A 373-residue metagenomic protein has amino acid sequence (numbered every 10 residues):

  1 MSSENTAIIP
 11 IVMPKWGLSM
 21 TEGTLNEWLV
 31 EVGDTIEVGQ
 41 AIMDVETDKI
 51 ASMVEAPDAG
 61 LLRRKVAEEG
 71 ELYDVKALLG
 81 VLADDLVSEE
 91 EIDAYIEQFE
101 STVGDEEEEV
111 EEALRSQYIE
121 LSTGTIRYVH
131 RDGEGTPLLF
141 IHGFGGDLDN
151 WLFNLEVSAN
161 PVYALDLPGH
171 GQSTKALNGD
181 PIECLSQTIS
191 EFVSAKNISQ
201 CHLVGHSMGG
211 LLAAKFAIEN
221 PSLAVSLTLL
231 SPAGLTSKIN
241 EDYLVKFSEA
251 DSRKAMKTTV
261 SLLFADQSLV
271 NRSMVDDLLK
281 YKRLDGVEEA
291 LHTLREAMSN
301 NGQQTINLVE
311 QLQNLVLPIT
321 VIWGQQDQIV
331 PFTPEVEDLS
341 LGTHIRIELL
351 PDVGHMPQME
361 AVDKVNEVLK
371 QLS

Functional and structural regions predicted by a protein language model:
M1-R115: Mobile cofactor-carrier "swinging-arm" domains
H130-Q172: Conserved HGGG/HGGXW glycine-rich cap/lid loop of the alpha/beta-hydrolase fold
Y163-M208, L212, E367: Active-site loop/oxyanion-hole signature of alpha/beta-hydrolase fold enzymes
A214, I218, A224-M256: Flexible "cap/lid" loop of the alpha/beta hydrolase fold
R253-Q313: Conserved alpha/beta-hydrolase catalytic His-Asp/Glu region
G302, Q326-V330: Acidic catalytic loop of the alpha/beta-hydrolase fold
L308, P331-L339: Short alpha-helix in the alpha/beta-hydrolase fold that links the catalytic acid
L315, V321-W323, D327: Short beta-strand/loop motif that positions the catalytic acidic residue of the alpha/beta-hydrolase fold
